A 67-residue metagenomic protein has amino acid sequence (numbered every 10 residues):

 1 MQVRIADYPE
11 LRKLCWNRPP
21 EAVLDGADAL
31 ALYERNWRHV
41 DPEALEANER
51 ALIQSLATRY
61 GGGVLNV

Functional and structural regions predicted by a protein language model:
M1-A27, A31: N-terminal acidic leader/helix
L14, A22, R38-H39, E43 (+1 more regions): A generic structural signal for solvent-exposed, polar alpha-helical segments
L30-V40: Amphipathic alpha-helical segments that form the core helices of the histone-fold
P42-V67: Short, charged early-sequence alpha-helical segments and their helix-coil boundaries
